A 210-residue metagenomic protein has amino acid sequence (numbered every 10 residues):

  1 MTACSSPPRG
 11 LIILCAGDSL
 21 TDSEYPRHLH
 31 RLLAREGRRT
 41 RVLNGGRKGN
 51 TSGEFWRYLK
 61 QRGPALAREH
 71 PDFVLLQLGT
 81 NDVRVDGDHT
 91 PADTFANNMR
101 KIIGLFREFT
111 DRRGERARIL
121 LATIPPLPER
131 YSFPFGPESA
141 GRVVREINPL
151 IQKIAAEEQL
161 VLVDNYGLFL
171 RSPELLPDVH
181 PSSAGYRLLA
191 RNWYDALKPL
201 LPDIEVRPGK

Functional and structural regions predicted by a protein language model:
M1-G53, L59-H70, L188: Serine-esterase "nucleophile elbow" of acetyl-processing enzymes
L32-R35, R57-G209: Alpha-helical cap/lid subdomain in secreted, periplasmic, or secretory-pathway luminal O-acyl-processing enzymes
